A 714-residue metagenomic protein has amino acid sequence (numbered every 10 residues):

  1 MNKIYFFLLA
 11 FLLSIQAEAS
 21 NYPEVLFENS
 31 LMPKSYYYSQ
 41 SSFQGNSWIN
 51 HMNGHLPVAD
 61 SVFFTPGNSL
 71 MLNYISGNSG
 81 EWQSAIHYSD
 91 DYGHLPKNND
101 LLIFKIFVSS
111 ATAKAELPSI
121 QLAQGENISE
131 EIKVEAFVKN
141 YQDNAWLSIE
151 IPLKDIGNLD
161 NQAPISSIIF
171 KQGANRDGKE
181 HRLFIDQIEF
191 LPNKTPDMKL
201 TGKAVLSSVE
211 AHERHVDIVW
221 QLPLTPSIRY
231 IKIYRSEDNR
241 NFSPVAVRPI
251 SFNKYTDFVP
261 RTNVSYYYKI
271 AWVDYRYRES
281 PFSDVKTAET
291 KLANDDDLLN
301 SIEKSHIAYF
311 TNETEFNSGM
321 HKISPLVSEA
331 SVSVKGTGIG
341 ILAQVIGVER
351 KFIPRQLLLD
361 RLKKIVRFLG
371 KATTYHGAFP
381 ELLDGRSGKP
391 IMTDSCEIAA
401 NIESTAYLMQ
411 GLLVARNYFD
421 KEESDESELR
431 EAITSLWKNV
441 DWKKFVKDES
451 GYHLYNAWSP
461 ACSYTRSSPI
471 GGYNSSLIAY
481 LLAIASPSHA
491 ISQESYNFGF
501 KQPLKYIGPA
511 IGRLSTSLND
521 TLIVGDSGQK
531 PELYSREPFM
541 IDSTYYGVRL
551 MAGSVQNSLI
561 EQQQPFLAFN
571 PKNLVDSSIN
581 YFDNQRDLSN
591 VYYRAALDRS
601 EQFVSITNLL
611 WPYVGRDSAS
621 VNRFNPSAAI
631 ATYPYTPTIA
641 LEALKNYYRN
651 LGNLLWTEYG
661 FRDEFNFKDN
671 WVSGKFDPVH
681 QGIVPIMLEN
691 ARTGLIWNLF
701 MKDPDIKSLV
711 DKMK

Functional and structural regions predicted by a protein language model:
M1-P23: Bacterial Sec-dependent N-terminal signal peptides
A17-L200: Beta-rich carbohydrate-recognition modules and glycan-binding surfaces
N175-G178, D274-E279: Short acidic/polar inter-strand loop motif in beta-rich domains
F184, E279-V285: Extracellular and select intracellular beta-sandwich modules with Ser/Thr-enriched, small-residue motifs on
V209, E213, F252, T262-S265 (+2 more regions): Ser/Thr/Asn(+Pro)-rich, low-complexity disordered segments
R214-S227: Conserved aromatic anchor
Y230-N263, Y275, P281-F282: Recognizes extended acidic, P/S/T-rich segments that occur within or adjacent to Ig-like beta-sandwich modules
